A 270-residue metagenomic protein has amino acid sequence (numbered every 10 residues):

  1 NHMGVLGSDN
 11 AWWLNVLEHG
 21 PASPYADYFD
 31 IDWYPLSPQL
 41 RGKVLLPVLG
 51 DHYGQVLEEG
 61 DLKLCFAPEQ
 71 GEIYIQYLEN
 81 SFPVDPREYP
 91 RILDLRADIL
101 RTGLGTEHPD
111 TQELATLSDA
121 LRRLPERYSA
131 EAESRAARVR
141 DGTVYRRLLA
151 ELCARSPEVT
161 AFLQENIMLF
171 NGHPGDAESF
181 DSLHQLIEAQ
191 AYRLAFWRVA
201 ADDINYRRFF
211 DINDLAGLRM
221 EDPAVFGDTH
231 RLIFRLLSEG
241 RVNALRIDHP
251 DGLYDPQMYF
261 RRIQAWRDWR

Functional and structural regions predicted by a protein language model:
N1-A201, E239, H249-R270: Acidic/aromatic-lined carbohydrate-recognition and catalytic surfaces of CAZymes acting on diverse glycans
A201-L218: N-terminal small/glycine-rich loop or linker at the start of catalytic domains across soluble metabolic enzymes
N205-F210, F234-G240: Short amphipathic alpha-helical segments, especially helix-boundary/capping motifs
N213-P223, H249-P250: The substrate-binding groove and active-site-proximal loops of carbohydrate-active enzymes, especially glycoside
P223-S238: Short, acidic/polar
V242-R246: Structural preference for beta-strand elements that scaffold enzyme active sites
